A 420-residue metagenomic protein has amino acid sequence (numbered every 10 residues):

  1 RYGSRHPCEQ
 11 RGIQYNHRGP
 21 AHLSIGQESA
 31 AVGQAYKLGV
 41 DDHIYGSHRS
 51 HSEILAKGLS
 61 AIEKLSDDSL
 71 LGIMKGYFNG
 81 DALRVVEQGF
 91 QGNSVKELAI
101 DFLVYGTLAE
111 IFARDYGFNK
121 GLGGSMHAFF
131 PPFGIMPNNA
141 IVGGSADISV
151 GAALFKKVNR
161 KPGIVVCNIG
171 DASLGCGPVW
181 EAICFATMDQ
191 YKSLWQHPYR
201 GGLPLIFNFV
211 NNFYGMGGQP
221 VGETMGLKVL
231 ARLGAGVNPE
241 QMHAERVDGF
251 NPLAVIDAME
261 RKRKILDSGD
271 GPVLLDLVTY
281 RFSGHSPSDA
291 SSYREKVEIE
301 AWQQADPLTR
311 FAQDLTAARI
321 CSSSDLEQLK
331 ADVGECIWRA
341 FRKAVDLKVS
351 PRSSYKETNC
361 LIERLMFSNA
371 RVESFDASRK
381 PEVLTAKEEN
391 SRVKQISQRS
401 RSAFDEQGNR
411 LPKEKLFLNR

Functional and structural regions predicted by a protein language model:
R1-A30, Y36, L71-G72, A82-L83 (+2 more regions): Conserved acidic/glycine
R5-L205, G215-Q241: Cofactor-binding active-site loop characterized by glycine-rich and histidine/acidic residues
I54-L55, V255, I362-E363: Short secondary-structure boundary/hinge segments and terminal tails
G76-Y77, G89, M259, R263 (+2 more regions): Compositionally biased, intrinsically disordered low-complexity segments
P131-V349: Glycine-rich ThDP/TPP pyrophosphate-binding loop and its adjacent helix/strand module within ThDP-dependent enzymes
